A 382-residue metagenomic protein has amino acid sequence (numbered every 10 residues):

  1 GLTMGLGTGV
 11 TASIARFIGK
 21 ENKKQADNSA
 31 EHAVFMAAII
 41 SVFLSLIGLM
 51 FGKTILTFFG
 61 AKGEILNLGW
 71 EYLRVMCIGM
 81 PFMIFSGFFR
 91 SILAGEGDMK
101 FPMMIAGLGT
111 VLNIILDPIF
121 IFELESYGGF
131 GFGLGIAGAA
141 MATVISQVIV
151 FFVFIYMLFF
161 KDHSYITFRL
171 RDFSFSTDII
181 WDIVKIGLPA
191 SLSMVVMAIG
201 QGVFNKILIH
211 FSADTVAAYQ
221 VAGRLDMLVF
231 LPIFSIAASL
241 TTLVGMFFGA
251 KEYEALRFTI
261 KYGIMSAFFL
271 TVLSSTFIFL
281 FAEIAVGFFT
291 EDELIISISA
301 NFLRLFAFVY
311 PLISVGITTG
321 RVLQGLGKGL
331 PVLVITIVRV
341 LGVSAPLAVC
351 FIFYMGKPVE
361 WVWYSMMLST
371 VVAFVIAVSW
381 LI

Functional and structural regions predicted by a protein language model:
G1-L46, M83-P102, Y219-A282, I313-I335: Small-residue-rich hydrophobic transmembrane alpha-helices
T3, F43, I47, C77 (+13 more regions): Residue-level hotspots within pore-lining transmembrane alpha-helices of multi-pass secondary transporters
G7, T11, M76-A94, P102-T110 (+6 more regions): Short runs within selected transmembrane alpha-helices of multi-pass transporters and secretion channels
I14-P81, G129-L188, V244-V309, I352-I382: Short alpha-helical transmembrane segments in multi-pass integral membrane proteins
G48, S91, D117, I121 (+8 more regions): Structural signal for membrane-spanning alpha-helices in multi-pass inner-membrane proteins, emphasizing helix cores
G52-I55, L116, L188, I199-S212 (+3 more regions): Hydrophobic/aromatic end-of-helix segments at the C-terminal termini of transmembrane alpha-helices
K62, D98-M99, S212, D292 (+2 more regions): Short loop-to-helix capping motifs
V75, G109, S146-V150, F154 (+3 more regions): Transmembrane helical elements of multi-pass membrane transporters/channels
